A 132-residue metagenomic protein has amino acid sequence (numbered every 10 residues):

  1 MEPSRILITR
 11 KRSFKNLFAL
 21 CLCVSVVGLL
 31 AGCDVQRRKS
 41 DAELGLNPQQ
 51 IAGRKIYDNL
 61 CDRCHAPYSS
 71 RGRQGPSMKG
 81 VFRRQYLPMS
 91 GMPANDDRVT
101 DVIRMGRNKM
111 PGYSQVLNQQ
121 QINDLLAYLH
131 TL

Functional and structural regions predicted by a protein language model:
M1-V27: Short, low-complexity, charge-dense intrinsically disordered segments
L29-G32: C-terminal motif of bacterial Sec signal peptides marking the signal peptidase cleavage site
D34-I56: Electrostatic cytochrome c docking/interface patches
Q36, P67-Y68: Cys/His-rich metal-chelating microdomains
L44, P48-I51, S69, R73 (+1 more regions): Residues at secondary-structure transition points
G53, Y57-P67, L125-L129: The canonical Cys-X-X-Cys-His
R63, S77-G80: Soluble periplasmic/extracytoplasmic beta-strand elements of cell-envelope proteins
R73, G80-L132: Extracytoplasmic electron-transfer domains, predominantly the class I c-type cytochrome c fold
